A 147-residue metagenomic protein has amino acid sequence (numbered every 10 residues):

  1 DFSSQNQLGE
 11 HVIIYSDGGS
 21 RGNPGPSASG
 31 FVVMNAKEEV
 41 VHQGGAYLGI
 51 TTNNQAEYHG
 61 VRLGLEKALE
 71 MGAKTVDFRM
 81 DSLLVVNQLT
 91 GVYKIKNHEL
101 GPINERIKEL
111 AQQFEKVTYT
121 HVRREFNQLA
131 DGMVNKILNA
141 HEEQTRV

Functional and structural regions predicted by a protein language model:
D1, E143-V147: Acidic two-metal-ion nuclease catalytic site recognized across multiple nuclease folds, prominently DnaQ/RNase D-T
S4-Q55, E66-E70, K74: RNase H-like nuclease fold core
G19-N23, R62-Q144: RNase H catalytic domain
I50-Q55, H59, I95-H98: Residues at secondary-structure transition points
